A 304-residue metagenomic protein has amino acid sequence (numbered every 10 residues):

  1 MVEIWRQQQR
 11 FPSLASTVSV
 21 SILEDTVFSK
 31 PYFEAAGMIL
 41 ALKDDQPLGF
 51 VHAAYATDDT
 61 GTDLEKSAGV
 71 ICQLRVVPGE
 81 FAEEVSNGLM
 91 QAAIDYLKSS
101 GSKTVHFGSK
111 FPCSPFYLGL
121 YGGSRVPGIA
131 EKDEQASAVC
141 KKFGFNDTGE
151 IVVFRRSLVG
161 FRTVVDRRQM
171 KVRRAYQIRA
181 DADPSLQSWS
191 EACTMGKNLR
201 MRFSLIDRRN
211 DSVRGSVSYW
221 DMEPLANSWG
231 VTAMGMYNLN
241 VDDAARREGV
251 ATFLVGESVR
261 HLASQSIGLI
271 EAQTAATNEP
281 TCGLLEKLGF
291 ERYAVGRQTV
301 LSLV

Functional and structural regions predicted by a protein language model:
M1-T26, M38-L40, N146-V153, G160-M195 (+2 more regions): Short amphipathic alpha-helix that is part of the acyltransferase structural core
M38-L40, Q46-A56, V70, S204 (+2 more regions): Conserved beta-strand in the GNAT
G49, G144, G149-V152, R214-G215 (+1 more regions): A structural microfeature
T57-I71, F81, E223-M236, R246 (+2 more regions): A conserved beta-turn-beta hairpin within the catalytic core of GNAT-like acetyltransferases that forms part
I71-E83, S109-C113, N238-R247: A short, internal acetyl-CoA/4′-phosphopantetheine-binding micro-motif in the GNAT/acyltransferase core
F81-K98, V241, R247-S264, C282-K287: Conserved acetyl-CoA-binding loop-helix of GNAT-fold acetyltransferases
S99, P112-D147, T252, A276-A294: Conserved active-site alpha-helix within GNAT-family acetyltransferase domains
V105-F107, M236, I270-T274: Conserved hydrophobic beta-strand within the GNAT/NAT acetyltransferase core sheet that lines the active-site cleft
